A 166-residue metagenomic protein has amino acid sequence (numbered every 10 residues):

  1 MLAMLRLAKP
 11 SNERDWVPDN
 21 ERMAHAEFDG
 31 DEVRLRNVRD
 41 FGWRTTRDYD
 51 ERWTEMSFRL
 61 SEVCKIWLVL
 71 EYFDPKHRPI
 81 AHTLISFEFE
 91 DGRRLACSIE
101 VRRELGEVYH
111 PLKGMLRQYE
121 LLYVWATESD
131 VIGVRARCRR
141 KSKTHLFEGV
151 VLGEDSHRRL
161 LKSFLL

Functional and structural regions predicted by a protein language model:
M1-L7: Internal/C-terminal transmembrane anchor helices
A8-D29: Alpha-helical transmembrane signal-anchor/signal-peptide segments
R14, R39-F41, R47: Flexible, active-site-adjacent loop/turn segments at secondary-structure boundaries
V33, N37-R39: Intramembrane catalytic core of multi-pass membrane enzymes that act on lipidic substrates
V33, R44-T144: Glycine-rich catalytic cores of cysteine/serine-nucleophile enzymes that process amide/ester linkages in cell-envelope
S129-L166: Active-site nucleophile-His-acid catalytic modules used for acyl/amide transfer and hydrolysis across diverse enzymes
